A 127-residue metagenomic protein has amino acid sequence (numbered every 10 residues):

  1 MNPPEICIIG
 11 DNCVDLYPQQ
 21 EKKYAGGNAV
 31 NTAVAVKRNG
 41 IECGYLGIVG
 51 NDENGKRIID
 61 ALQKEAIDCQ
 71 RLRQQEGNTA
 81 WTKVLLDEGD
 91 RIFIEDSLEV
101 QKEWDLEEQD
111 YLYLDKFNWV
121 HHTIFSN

Functional and structural regions predicted by a protein language model:
M1-Q20: Positively charged, low-complexity intrinsically disordered leader regions
I8, G26, Q74: Conserved strand-loop elements at the edges of beta-sheets that form or border functional pockets
V14-Q19, K23, I41-H122: Conserved N-terminal subdomain of the carbohydrate kinase-like
N28-A29, T79: Short glycine/serine/threonine-rich phosphate/pyrophosphate-binding segments that cradle anionic phosphate groups
A29-R38: Histidine-anchored nucleotide/phosphate-binding helix
F125: Flexible loop residues that form catalytic and substrate-binding hotspots at small-molecule/glycan-binding clefts
